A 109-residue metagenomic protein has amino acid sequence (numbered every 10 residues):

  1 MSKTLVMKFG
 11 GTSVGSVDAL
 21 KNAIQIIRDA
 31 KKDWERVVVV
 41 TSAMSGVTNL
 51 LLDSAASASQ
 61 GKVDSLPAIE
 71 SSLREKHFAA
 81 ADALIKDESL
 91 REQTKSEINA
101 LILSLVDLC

Functional and structural regions predicted by a protein language model:
M1-C109: Nucleotide/pyrophosphate-binding catalytic subdomain
